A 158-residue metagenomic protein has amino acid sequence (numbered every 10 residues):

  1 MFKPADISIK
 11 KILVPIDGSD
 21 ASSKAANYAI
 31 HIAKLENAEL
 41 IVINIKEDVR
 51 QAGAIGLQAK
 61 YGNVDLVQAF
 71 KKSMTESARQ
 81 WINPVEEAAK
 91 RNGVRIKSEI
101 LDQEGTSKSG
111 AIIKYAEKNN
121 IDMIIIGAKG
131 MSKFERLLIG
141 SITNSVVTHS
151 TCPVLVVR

Functional and structural regions predicted by a protein language model:
M1-I7, E87-I124: Structural beta-alpha unit
M1-K3, K114-R158: Gly/Ser-rich helix-loop-strand patches that form or flank binding pockets for ribonucleotide-derived cofactors
P4-V64, K90-K97: Small/aliphatic-rich secondary-structure junction motif
D17, L101, A128-M131: Histidine-centered beta-alpha loop that forms part of the nucleotide-sugar donor binding/catalytic region in diverse
A25, K108-S109, I139: Amphipathic coiled-coil/heptad-repeat helices and related helical stalk/stem segments that mediate oligomerization
Y28, M74-V85, A111-I113: Short, solvent-exposed amphipathic alpha-helices that sit in or adjacent to ligand/effector-binding or catalytic
R50, T106-K108, K133: Generic structural signal for helix capping and beta-alpha/helix-loop junctions
G62-Q80: A short acidic, glycine-rich active-site loop that binds or catalyzes chemistry on phosphate/adenosine moieties
